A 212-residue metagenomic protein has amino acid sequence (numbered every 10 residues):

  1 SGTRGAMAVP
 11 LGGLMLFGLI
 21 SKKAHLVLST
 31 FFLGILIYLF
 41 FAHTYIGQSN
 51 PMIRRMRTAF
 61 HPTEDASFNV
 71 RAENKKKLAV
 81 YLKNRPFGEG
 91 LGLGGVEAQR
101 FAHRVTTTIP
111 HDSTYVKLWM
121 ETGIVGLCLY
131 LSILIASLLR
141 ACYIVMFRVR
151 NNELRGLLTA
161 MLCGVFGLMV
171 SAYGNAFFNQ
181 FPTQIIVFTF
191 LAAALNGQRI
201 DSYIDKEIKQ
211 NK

Functional and structural regions predicted by a protein language model:
S1, G18-P62, A79-K83: A membrane-periplasm/extracellular boundary helix in multi-pass inner-membrane enzymes that assemble envelope glycans
S1-G18, A42-I46, G123-G126: Helix-loop-helix junctions and helix-breaking kinks within/between transmembrane helices of multi-pass membrane
G5-M7, H25-F31, N179-I185: Short, aromatic-rich membrane-interface segments at the entry and exit of alpha-helical transmembrane domains
M7-L19, F32-I37, I135, I185-L191: Hydrophobic transmembrane alpha-helices of multi-pass, membrane-embedded glycosylation machinery
M15-A24, L138-M146, A192-D201: Structural signal for the C-terminal ends of transmembrane alpha-helices and the immediately following loop
F60-K76, V80-T122, Y143-R148: Long extracytoplasmic/lumenal interhelical loops at the membrane interface of multi-pass membrane proteins
E121-M169: Hydrophobic transmembrane alpha-helices and their immediate junctions
M161-K212: Transmembrane alpha-helices of multi-pass inner-membrane enzymes
